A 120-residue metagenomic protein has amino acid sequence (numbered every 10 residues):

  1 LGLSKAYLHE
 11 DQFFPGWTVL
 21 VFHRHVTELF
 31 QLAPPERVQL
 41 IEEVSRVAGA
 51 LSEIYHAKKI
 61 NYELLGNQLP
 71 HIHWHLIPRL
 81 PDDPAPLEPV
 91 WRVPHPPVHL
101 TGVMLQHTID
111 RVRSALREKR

Functional and structural regions predicted by a protein language model:
L1-R120: HIT superfamily nucleotide-processing domains
